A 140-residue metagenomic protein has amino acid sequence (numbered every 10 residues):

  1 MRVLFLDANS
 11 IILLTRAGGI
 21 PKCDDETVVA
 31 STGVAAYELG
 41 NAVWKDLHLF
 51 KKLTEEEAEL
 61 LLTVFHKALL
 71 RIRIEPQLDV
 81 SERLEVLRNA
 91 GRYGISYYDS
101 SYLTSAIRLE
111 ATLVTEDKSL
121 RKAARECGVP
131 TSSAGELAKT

Functional and structural regions predicted by a protein language model:
M1-E38, K51-K52, E59: Short, well-structured N-terminal submotif of metal-dependent ribonuclease cores
L13, N41, R121-K122: Alpha-helical elements of the RecA-like P-loop NTPase motor core of helicases
G18-P21, W44-D46, C127-V129: Short, glycine/charged-enriched secondary-structure capping and boundary segments
S31-T32, A36, S105-T140: Acidic, PIN/NYN-like endoribonuclease modules and their adjacent C-terminal/linker elements
A36, G40, A58, L62 (+1 more regions): A general structural signal for well-ordered alpha-helical segments in protein cores
N41-H48, R108: Short glycine/serine- and small hydrophobic-enriched flexible loop segments
K67-A68: Terminal intrinsically disordered, low-complexity, charge-rich regions
I72-T112, E116-S119: Active-site neighborhoods of divalent-metal-dependent phosphate/nucleic-acid chemistry enzymes
